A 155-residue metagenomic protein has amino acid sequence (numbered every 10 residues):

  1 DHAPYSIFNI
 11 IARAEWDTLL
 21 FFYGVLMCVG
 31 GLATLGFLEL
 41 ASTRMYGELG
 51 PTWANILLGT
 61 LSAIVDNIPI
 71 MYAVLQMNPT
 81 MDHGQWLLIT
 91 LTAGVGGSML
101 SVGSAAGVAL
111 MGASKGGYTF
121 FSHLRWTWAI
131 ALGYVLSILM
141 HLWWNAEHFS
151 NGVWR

Functional and structural regions predicted by a protein language model:
D1-M27, T34, L40-E48: Hydrophobic transmembrane alpha-helices of multi-pass solute/ion transporters
I10-A14, M45-G47, V95, R125-W126 (+1 more regions): Interfacial loop-to-helix junctions that mark the boundaries of transmembrane helices in multi-pass membrane
A12, G24, L57, L87-L91 (+1 more regions): Internal alpha-helical transmembrane segments of multi-pass membrane proteins, especially GPCRs
F21-L40, A73, L136-A146: Hydrophobic alpha-helical transmembrane segments in multi-pass integral membrane proteins
V25, L57, L61, V95 (+1 more regions): Lipid-exposed faces of alpha-helical membrane segments in multi-pass integral membrane proteins
G30-Y118: Membrane-interfacial helix-loop connectors
M99-V102, A106-R155: Juxtamembrane and boundary regions of transmembrane helices in multi-pass small-molecule transporters and channels
